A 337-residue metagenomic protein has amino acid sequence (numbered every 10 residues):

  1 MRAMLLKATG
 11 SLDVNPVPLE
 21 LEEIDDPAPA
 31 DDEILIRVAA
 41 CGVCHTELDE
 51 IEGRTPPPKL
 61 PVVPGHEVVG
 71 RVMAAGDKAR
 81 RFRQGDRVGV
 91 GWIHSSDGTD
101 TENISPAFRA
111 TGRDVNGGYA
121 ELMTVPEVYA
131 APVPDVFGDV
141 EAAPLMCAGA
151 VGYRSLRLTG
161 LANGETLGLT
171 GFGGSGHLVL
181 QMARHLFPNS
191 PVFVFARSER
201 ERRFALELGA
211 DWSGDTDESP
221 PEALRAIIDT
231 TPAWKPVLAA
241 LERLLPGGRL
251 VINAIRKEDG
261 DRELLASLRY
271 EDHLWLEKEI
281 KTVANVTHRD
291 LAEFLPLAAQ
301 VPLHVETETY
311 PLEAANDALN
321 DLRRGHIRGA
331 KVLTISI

Functional and structural regions predicted by a protein language model:
R2-M4, P221, V251, G260-R262 (+2 more regions): C-terminal capping/lid region of NAD(P)-dependent oxidoreductase domains
D25-C41, E52-D97, Y129, P134-V136: Glycine-rich beta-strand-centered segment in the early N-terminal region that forms part of a ligand/cofactor-binding
D32, S219-I227: A short acidic, Gly/Pro-enriched loop at the edge of an enzyme's catalytic core that lines a small-molecule cofactor
V88, D135-P220: Mid-domain Rossmann-like dinucleotide-binding core that forms the NAD(H)/NADP(H) cofactor-binding site
I93-T170: NAD(P)H dinucleotide-binding glycine-rich loop of Rossmann-like/cofactor-binding domains, especially the beta1-alpha1
W234-H304, I335-I337: Glycine-rich phosphate-binding loop and adjacent beta-alpha segment of Rossmann(oid) nucleotide-cofactor-binding
